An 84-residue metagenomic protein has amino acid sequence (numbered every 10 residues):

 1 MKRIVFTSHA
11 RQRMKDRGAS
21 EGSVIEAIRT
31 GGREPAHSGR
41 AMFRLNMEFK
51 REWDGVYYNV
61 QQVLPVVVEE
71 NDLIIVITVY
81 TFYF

Functional and structural regions predicted by a protein language model:
M1-F84: Ribonuclease/tRNase effector modules and their secretory precursors
